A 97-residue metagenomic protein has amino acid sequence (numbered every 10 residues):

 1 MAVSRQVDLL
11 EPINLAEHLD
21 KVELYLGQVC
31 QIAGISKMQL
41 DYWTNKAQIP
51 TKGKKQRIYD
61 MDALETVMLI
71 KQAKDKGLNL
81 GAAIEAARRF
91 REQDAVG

Functional and structural regions predicted by a protein language model:
M1-Q31, N45-P50, M61-G97: Arg/Lys-rich, alpha-helical DNA-contact motif
M38: Key DNA-contact positions within bacterial/archaeal DNA-binding proteins
G53-I58: Short, Lys/Arg-rich nucleic-acid/phosphate-binding segment
